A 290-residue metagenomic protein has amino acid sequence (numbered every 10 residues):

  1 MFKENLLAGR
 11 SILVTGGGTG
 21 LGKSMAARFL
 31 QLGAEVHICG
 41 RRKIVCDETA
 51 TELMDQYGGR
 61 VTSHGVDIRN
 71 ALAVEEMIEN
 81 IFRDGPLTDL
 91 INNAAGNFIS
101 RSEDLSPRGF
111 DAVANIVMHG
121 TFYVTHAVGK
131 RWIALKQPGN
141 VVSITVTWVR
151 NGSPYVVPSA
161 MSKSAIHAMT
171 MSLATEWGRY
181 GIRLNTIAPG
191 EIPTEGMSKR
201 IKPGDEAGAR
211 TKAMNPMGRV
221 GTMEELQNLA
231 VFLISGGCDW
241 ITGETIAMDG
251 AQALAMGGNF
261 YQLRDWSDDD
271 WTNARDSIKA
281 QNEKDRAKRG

Functional and structural regions predicted by a protein language model:
R10, G58, P86-T88, W132-V146 (+2 more regions): Active-site loop of short-chain dehydrogenase/reductase
S11, G16-G20: Conserved glycine-rich cofactor-binding loop
R101-S102, S106-A114, T211: Substrate-binding pocket helix/loop in short-chain dehydrogenase/reductase
L105, G152-M161, S172, M197-R200 (+1 more regions): Active-site loop-to-helix junction immediately N-terminal to the catalytic Tyr of the SDR YXXXK motif in Rossmann-fold
T125, S162, T170: Active-site helix of classical SDR
K130, T175-R179, D239: Alpha-helical segment proximal to the catalytic Tyr-Lys
T186, E206-I241, M248-G250, S277-G290: C-terminal helical subdomain
